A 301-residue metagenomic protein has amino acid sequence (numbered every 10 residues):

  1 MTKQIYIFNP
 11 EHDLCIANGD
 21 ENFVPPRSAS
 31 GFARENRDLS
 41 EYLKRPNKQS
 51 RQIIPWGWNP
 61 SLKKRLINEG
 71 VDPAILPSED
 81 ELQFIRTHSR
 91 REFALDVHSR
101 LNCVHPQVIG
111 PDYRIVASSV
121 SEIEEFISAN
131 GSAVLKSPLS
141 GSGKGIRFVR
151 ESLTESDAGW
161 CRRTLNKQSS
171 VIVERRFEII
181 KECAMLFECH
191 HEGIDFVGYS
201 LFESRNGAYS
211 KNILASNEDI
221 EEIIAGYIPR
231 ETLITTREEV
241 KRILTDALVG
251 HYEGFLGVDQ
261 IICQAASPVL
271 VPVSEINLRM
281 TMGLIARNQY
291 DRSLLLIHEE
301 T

Functional and structural regions predicted by a protein language model:
M1-Q4: Extreme N-terminal starter segment of soluble prokaryotic enzymes
P10-A17, A29-A129: Conserved N-proximal alpha/beta basic substrate-recognition cap immediately N-terminal to, or forming the N-lobe
G31, V197-I220, R279-T281, N288-H298: Extended active-site and interfacial segments that coordinate phosphate-rich ligands in large catalytic machineries
V108-P111, A133-L135, V149-I179, I243-D246: Conserved ATP-binding module of the ATP-grasp superfamily
D112-R114, A133-A158, E182-A184, N206-I224: Glycine-rich phosphate-binding loop of ATP-grasp-fold ATP-dependent ligases
S156-K211, G257, I261-V273: Phosphate-binding site of ATP-dependent enzymes
G198-H251: A conserved active-site cap/scaffold subdomain adjacent to cofactor or substrate pockets
T232-T301: ATP-dependent carboxylate activation and anion-phosphoryl transfer catalytic cores that bind Mg-ATP to form
